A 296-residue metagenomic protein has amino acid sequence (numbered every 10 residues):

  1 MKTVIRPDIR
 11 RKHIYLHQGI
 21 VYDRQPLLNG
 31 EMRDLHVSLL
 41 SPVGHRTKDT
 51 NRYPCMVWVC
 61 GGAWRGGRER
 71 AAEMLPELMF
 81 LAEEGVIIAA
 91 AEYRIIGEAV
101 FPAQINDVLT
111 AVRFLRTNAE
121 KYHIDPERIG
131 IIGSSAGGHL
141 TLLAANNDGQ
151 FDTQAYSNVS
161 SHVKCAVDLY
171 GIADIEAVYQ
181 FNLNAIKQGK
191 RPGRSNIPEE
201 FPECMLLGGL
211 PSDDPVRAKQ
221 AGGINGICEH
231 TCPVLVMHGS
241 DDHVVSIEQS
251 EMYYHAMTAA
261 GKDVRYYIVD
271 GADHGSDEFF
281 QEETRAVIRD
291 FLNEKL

Functional and structural regions predicted by a protein language model:
M1-L296: Alpha/beta-hydrolase superfamily serine-hydrolase fold, recognizing
